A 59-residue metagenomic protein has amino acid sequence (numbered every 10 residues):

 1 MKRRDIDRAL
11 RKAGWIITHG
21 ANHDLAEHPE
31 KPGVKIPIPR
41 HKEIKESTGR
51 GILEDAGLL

Functional and structural regions predicted by a protein language model:
M1-H19, L25-L59: Basic nucleic-acid-binding interfaces
